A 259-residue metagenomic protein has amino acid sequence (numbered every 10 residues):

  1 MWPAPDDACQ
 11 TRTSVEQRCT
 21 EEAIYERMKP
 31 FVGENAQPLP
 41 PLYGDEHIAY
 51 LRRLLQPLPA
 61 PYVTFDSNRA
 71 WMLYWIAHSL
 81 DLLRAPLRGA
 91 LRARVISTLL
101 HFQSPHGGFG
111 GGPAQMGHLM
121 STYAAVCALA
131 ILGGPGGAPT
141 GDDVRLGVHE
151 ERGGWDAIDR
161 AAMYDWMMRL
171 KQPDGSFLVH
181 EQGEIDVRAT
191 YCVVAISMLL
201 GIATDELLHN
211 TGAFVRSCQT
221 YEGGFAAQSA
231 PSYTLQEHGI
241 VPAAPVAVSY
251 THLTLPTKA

Functional and structural regions predicted by a protein language model:
W2-S121, P135-P139, D143, R152 (+1 more regions): Internal amphipathic alpha-helical repeat/solenoid segments
H47-T64, L99-Q115, M167-I185, V215-G239 (+1 more regions): Glycine- and aromatic-rich loop/turn segments at beta-sheet edges
L73, T122-A125, T190, H238: Residue-level detector of extended alpha-helical repeat arrays and alpha-solenoid scaffolds
L83-A93, L132-A161, L199-G212: Structural helix-adjacent loops and short alpha-helical linkers that scaffold large soluble proteins
S121, C127-A128, G154-M167: A generic, well-ordered mixed alpha/beta core segment in the N-terminal half of proteins
R188-A203: Acidic/serine-rich, low-complexity amphipathic helices located in mid- to C-terminal regulatory regions
Y250-T257: Conserved small/polar residues in nucleotide/adenosyl-binding loops
